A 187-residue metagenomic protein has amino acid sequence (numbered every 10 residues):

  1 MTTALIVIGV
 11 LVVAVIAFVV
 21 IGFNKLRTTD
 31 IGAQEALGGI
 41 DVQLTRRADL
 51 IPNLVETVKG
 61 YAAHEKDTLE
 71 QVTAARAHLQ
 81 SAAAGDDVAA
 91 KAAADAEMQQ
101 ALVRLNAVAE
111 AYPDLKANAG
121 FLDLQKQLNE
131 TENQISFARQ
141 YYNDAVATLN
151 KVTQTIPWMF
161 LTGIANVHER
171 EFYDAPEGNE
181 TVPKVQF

Functional and structural regions predicted by a protein language model:
M1-F187: A helix-centric hydrophobic-segment signal that preferentially recognizes long, alpha-helical stretches used
